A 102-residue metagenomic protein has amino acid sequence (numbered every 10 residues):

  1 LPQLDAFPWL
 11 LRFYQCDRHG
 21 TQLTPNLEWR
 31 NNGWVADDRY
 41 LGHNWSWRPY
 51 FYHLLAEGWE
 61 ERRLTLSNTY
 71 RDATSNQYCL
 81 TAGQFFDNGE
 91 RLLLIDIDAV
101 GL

Functional and structural regions predicted by a protein language model:
L1-T24: Intrinsically disordered, low-complexity terminal regulatory regions
A6, N31, G42-N44: Intrinsically disordered regions, especially transient/low-confidence alpha-helical propensity segments and coil-helix
D17, N26-L27, T69, I97: Active-site proximal loops enriched in glycine and acidic residues that flank catalytic Cys/His/Asp and coordinate
T21-W29, G33: Amphipathic coiled-coil signal-relay and dimerization helices
D37-L102: Sensory/regulatory domains in signal-transduction proteins
